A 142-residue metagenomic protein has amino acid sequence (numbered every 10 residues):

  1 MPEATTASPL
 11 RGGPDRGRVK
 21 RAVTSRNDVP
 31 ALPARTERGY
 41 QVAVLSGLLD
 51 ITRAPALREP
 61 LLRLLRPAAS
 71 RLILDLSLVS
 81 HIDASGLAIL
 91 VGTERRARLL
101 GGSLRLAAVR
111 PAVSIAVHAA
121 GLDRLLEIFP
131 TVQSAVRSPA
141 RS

Functional and structural regions predicted by a protein language model:
M1-T36, A140-S142: Non-catalytic signal-transmission and effector/linker regions of two-component phosphorelay proteins
E3, E59, I115, S134-R137: Charged/polar, solvent-exposed surface patches and flexible loops
P9-G13, A22, R26, L45 (+2 more regions): Compositionally biased, intrinsically disordered low-complexity segments
V19-E59: STAS-typified acidic loop motif
L48-L126: Amphipathic alpha-helical interaction surfaces in cytosolic regulatory modules
P130-S142: A charged, well-structured terminal subsegment
